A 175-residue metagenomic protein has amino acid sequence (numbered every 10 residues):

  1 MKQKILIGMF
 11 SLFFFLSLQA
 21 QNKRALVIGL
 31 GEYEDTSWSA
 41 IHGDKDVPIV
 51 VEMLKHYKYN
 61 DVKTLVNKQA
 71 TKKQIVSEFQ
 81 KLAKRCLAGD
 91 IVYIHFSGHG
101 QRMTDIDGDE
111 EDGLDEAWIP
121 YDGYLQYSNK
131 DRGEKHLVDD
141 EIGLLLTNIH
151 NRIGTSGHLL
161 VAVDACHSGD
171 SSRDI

Functional and structural regions predicted by a protein language model:
M1-I5: Positively charged n-region of N-terminal signal peptides that target proteins for export
I7-S17: Bacterial N-terminal signal peptides
A20-N22, D61, Q74-S97, R102-D174: Caspase-like (clan CD) cysteine peptidase catalytic core
L26-T36, H56-N60: Acidic/histidine-rich, surface-exposed loop or edge segments in extracytoplasmic proteins
I28-L30, N67, D164: Cofactor-binding loop segments of dinucleotide-utilizing enzymes, especially the Rossmann-like FAD- and NAD(P)+-binding
Y33-P48: Glycine- and acidic-residue-enriched helix-capping/strand-helix junction motifs
P48-V62: Signal peptide-proximal N-terminal region of secreted/periplasmic/extracellular or secretory-lumen proteins
K63-K72: Short beta->alpha junction loops
